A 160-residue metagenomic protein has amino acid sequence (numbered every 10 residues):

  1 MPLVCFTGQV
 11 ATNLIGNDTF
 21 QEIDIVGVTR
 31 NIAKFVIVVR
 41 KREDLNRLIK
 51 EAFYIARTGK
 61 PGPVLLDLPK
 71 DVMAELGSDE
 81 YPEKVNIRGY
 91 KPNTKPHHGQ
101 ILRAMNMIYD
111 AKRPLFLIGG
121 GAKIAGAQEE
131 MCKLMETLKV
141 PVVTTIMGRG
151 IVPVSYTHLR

Functional and structural regions predicted by a protein language model:
M1, Q9, N17, P63 (+2 more regions): Gly/Ser/Thr-rich helix-start
M1-K34: Glycine/threonine-rich beta-strand-loop-alpha-helix active-site module that forms ligand/phosphate-binding
P2-A11, R57-P63, K84-Y90, A127-K133: Short, mixed-charge, low-aromatic patches
P2-C5, R30-E83, A104-M107: Structural signature of the thiamine diphosphate
G16-I23, V39-E43, P92-K95: Alpha-helix capping and helix-loop boundary segments enriched in small/acidic/polar residues
V26-G27, Y54, C132: Active-site phosphate/pyrophosphate- and oxyanion-stabilizing loops and adjacent acidic/basic residues in soluble
E43-D44, L68-V154: Cofactor-pocket helix-loop regions in the catalytic cores of large enzyme subunits
T157-H158: Conserved small/polar residues in nucleotide/adenosyl-binding loops
